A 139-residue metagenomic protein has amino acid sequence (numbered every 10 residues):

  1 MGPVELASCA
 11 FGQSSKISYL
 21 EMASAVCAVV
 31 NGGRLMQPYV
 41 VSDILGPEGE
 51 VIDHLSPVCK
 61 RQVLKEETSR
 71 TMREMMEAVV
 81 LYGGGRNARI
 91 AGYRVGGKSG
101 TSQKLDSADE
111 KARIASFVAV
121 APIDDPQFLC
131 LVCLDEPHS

Functional and structural regions predicted by a protein language model:
G2-C59, E67, M76-S139: Active-site beta-strand/loop architecture of penicillin-binding DD-peptidases
Q62: C-terminal catalytic core of Y-nucleophile DNA break-rejoin enzymes
